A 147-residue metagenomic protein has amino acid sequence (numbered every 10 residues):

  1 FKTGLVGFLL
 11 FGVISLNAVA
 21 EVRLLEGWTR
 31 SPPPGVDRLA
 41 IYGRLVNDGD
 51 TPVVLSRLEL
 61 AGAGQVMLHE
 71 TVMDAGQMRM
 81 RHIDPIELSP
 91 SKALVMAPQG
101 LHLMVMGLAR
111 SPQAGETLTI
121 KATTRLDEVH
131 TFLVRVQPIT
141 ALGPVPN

Functional and structural regions predicted by a protein language model:
F1, V19-V22: Absolute protein N-terminus
F1-F8: Bacterial N-terminal signal peptides that target proteins for export
V13-S15, V19: N-terminal signal peptide c-region/cleavage motif recognized by signal peptidases
E21-N147: Compact, glycine-rich, soluble single-domain proteins
